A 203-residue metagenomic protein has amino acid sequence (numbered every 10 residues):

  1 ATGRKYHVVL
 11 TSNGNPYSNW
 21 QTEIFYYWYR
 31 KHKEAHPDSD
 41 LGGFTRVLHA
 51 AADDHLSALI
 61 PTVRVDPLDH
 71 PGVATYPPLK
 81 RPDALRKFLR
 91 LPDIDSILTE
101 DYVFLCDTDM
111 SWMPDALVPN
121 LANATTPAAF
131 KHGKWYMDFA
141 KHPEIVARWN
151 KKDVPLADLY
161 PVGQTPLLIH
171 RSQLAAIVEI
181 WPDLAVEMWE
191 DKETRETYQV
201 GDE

Functional and structural regions predicted by a protein language model:
A1-P77, F88-T99: N-terminal anchoring/stem segment of glycosyltransferases
K5, L41-G43, P82, E100-D109 (+1 more regions): Extracellular structured ligand-interaction cores
L10, W112, T165-L167: Conserved, well-structured core segments
T11-S12, R46-A50, K80, C106-T108 (+2 more regions): Short His-Asn-centered micro-motif
N15, A51-D53, M110-S111, W135-M137 (+1 more regions): Short, solvent-exposed loop/turn segments at secondary-structure junctions
L79-F139: GT-A fold catalytic core of metal-dependent nucleotide-sugar glycosyltransferases, centered on the diacidic
M137-D153: E2/UBC-UEV (E2-variant) core
K152-E203: Catalytic core and acceptor-binding pocket of nucleotide-sugar-dependent glycosyltransferases
